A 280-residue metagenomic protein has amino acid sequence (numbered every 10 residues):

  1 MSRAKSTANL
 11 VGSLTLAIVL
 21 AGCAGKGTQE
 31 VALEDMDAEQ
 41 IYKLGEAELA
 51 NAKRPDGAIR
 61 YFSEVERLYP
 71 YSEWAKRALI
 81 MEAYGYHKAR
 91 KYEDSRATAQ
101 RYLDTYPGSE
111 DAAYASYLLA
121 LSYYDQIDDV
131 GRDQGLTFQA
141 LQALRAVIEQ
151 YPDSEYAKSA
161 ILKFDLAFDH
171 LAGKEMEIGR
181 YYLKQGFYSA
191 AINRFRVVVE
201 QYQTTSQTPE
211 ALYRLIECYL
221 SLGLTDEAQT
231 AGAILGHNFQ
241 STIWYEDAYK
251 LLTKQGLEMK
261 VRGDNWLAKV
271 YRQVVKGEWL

Functional and structural regions predicted by a protein language model:
M1-C23: Sec-dependent bacterial lipoprotein signal peptides
S2-A4, G22-L280: Acidic, polar-rich low-complexity tracts and alpha-helical solenoid repeat scaffolds
